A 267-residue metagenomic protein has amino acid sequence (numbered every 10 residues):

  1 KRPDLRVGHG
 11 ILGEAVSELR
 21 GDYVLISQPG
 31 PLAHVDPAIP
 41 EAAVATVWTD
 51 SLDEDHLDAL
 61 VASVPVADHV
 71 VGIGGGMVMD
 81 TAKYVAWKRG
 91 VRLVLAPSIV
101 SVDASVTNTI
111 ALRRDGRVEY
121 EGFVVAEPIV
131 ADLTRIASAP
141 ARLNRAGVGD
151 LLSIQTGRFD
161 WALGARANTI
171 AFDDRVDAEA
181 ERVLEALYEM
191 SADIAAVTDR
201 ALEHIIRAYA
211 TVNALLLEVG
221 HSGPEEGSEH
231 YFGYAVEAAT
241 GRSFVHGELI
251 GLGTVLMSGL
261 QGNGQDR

Functional and structural regions predicted by a protein language model:
K1-H69: ATP/NTP phosphate-donor binding region
I26-S27, G74, A131: Short beta-strand/turn micro-motifs composed of small residues that flank or help shape donor/cofactor-binding pockets
H34-P37, T81-K83, S105-V106, P140-A141: Short glycine-/acidic-enriched loop or helix-start segments at secondary-structure transitions that form or flank
G72-V78: Gly/Ser-rich catalytic serine loop of serine hydrolases
V78-R92: Short Gly/Thr/Asp-enriched flexible loops that form oxyanion-binding sites at enzyme active sites
K88-E185: A glycine/threonine-rich phosphate-anchoring loop and its flanking beta-alpha core in nucleotide/phosphate-binding
R175-R267: Active-site segments that bind and position negatively charged phosphate/pyrophosphate groups
